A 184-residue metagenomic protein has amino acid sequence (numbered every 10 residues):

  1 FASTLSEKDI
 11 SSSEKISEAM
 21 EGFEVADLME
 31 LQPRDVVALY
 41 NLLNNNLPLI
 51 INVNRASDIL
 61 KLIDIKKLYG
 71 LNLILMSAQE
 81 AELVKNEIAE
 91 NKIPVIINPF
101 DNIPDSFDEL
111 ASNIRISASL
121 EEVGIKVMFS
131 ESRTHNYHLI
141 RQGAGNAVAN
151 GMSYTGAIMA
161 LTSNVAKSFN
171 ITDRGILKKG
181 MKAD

Functional and structural regions predicted by a protein language model:
F1-L73: Polyanionic/metal-chelating signatures
D35, R55-D58, A81, S112-N113 (+1 more regions): Amphipathic coiled-coil/heptad-repeat helices and related helical stalk/stem segments that mediate oligomerization
A38, L83-V84, I116: Short acidic active-site motifs
P48, A89, N98-N102, S106-D184: His/Asp/Glu-enriched, well-ordered alpha-helical/loop segment that forms or immediately abuts the divalent-metal
I50-N54, N72-E80, F100-S106: Catalytic beta/alpha-barrel core
K66-L73, A89-I96, G124-K126: Glycine-enriched alpha-helix->loop->beta-strand junction motifs that scaffold or abut catalytic
E80-E90: Active-site-adjacent beta->alpha loops and helix N-cap segments on the catalytic face of soluble alpha/beta enzymes
